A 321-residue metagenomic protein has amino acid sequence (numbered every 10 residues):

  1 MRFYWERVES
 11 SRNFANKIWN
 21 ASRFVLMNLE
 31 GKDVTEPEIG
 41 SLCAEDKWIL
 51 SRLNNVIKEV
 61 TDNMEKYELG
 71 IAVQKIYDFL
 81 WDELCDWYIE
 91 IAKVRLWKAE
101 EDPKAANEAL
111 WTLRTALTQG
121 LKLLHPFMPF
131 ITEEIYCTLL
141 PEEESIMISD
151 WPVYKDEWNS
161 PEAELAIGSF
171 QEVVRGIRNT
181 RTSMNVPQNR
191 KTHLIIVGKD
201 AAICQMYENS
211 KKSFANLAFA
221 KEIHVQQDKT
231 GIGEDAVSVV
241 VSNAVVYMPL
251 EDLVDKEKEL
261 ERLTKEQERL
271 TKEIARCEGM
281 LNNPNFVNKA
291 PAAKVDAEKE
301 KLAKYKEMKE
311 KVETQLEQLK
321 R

Functional and structural regions predicted by a protein language model:
R2, E6-R321: Feature 926 captures the class I aminoacyl-tRNA synthetase adenylation module centered on the KMSKS loop
